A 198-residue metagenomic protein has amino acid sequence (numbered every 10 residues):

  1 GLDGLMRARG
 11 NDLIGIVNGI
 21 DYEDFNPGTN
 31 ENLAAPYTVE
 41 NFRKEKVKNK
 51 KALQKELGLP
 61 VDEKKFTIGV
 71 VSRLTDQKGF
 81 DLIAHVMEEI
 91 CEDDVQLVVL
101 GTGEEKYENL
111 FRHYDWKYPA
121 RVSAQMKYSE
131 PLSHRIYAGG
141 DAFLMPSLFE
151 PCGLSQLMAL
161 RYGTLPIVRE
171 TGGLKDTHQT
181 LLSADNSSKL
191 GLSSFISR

Functional and structural regions predicted by a protein language model:
G1-R198: Catalytic cores of carbohydrate-active enzymes across secretory and cytosolic contexts
